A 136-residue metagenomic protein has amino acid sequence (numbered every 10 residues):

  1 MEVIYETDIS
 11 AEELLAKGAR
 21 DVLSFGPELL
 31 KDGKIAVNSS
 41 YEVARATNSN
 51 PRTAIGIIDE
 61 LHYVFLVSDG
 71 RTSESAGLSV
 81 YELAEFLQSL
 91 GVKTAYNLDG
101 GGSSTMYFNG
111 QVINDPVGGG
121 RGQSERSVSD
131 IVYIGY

Functional and structural regions predicted by a protein language model:
M1-Y136: Gly/Ser/Thr/Pro-rich low-complexity, intrinsically disordered segments
